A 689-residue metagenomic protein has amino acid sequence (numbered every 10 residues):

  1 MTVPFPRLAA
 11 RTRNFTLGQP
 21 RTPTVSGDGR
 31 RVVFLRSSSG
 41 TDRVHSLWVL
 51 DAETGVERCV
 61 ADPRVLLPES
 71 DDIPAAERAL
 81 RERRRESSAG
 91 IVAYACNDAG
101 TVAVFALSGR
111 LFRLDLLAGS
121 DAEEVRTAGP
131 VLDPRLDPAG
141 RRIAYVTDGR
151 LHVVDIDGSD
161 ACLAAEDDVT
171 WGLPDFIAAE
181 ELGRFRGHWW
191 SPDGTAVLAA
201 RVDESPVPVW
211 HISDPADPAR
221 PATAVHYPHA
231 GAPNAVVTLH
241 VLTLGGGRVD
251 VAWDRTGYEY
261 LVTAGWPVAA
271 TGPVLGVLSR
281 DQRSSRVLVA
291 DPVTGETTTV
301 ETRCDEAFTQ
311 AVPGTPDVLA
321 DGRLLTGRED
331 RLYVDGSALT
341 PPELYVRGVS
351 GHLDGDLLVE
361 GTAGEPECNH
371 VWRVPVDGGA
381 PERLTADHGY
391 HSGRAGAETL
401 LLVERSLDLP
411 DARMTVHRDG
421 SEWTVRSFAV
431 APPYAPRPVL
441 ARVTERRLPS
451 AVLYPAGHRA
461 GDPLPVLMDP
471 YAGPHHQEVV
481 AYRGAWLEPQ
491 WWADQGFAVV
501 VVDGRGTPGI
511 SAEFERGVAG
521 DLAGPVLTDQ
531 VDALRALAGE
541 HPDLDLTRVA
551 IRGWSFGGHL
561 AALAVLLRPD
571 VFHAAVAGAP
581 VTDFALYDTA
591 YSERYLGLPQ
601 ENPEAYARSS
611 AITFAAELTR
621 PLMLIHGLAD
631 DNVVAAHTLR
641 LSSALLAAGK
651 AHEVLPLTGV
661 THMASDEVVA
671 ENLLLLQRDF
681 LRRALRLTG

Functional and structural regions predicted by a protein language model:
M1-R383, H388-H391, T399: Beta-propeller folds
R394-G689: Serine-hydrolase catalytic core recognition
